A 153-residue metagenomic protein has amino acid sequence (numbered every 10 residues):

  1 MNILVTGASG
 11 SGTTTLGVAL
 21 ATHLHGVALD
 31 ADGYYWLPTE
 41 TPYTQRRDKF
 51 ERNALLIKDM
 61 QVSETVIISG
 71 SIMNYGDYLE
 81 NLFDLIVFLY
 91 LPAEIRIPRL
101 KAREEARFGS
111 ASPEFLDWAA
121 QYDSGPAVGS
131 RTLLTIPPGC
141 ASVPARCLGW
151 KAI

Functional and structural regions predicted by a protein language model:
V5: Hydrophobic anchor at the beta1->P-loop junction of P-loop NTPases
A8: P-loop (Walker A) phosphate-binding loop of NTP-binding proteins
S11: ATP-binding Walker
T14: Walker A/P-loop
V18-V62: Conserved substrate/cofactor phosphate-moiety recognition/catalytic segment in nucleotide-dependent phosphotransferases
R47-A93, D123-P126: Glycine-rich phosphate-binding loop used to anchor ATP phosphates in small-molecule kinases, encompassing both
L85, Y90-T132: A glycine- and Lys/Arg-enriched "phosphate-lid" helix/loop adjacent to the NTP-binding pocket of small-molecule kinases
S124-I153: NTP-dependent small-molecule kinase module
